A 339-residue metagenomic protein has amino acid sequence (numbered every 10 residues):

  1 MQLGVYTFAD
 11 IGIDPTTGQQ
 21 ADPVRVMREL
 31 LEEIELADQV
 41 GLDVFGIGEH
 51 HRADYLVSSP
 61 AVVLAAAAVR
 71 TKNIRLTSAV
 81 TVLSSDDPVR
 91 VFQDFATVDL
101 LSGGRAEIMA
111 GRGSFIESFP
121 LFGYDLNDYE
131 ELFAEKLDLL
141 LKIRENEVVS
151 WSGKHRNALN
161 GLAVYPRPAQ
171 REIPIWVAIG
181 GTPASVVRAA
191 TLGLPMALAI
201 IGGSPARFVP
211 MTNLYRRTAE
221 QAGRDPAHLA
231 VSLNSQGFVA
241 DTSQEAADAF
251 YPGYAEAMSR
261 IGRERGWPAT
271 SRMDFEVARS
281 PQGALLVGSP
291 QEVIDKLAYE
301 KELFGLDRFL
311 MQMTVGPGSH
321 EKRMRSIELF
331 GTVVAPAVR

Functional and structural regions predicted by a protein language model:
M1-R75, I173: N-terminal beta1-alpha1-beta2 module of alpha/beta enzyme domains
L3, A37, G41, E49 (+10 more regions): Conserved, mostly hydrophobic/aromatic
L3-T7, F45-I47, L76-S78, A106-A110 (+4 more regions): Hydrophobic faces of well-ordered beta-strands that scaffold small-molecule active sites in alpha/beta enzyme cores
V5, D128-V164, A206-D307, R339: An alpha-helical appendage that flanks or caps ligand/catalytic pockets
G12-R28, T81-V89, Q170-G181, F238-A240 (+1 more regions): Active-site mouth loops of central-metabolism enzymes
P15-T16, S84-L194, A206-V209, N213 (+1 more regions): Internal, glycine-rich beta/alpha segment that forms the wall or movable "lid" of small-molecule/cofactor binding
D38-Q39, L64-N73, F95, D99-A106 (+3 more regions): Acidic (Asp/Glu)-rich catalytic clusters
D54-T81, L132-K136, E328-R339: Alpha-helix-loop-beta-strand connector modules within alpha/beta enzyme cores
